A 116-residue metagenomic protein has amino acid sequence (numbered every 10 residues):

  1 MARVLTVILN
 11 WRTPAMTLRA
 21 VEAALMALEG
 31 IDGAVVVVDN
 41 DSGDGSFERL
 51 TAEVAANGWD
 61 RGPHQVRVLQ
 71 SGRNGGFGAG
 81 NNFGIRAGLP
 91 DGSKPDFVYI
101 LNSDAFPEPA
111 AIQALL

Functional and structural regions predicted by a protein language model:
I8-R19, D41: Active-site beta-to-alpha loop of glycosyltransferases that engages the nucleotide-sugar donor
A23, D39-L50, R73: A conserved acidic beta->alpha catalytic loop
A23-D32: Short, acidic, metal-binding catalytic loop of nucleotide-sugar glycosyltransferases
A24, L50, G84, A111-L116: A short, amphipathic alpha-helix embedded in the catalytic core of nucleotide-handling enzymes
D32-D41, R67-S71: Short beta-strand/loop segment that forms part of the nucleotide-sugar
G45, D104-L116: Acidic donor-binding/catalytic loop of UDP-sugar-dependent glycosyltransferases, especially processive GT2
Q70-D91: Glycine-rich, basic loop-to-helix element that forms the pyrophosphate-binding segment of sugar-nucleotide handling
G92-F106: Short beta-strand-to-loop acidic/aromatic patch adjacent to the donor-nucleotide binding site
